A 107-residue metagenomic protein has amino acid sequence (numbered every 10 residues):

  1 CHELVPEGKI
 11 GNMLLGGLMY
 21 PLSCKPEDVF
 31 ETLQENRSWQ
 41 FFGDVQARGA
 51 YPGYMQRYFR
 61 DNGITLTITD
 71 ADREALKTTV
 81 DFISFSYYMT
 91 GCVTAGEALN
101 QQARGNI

Functional and structural regions predicted by a protein language model:
C1-I107: Active-site region of glycoside hydrolase catalytic domains
